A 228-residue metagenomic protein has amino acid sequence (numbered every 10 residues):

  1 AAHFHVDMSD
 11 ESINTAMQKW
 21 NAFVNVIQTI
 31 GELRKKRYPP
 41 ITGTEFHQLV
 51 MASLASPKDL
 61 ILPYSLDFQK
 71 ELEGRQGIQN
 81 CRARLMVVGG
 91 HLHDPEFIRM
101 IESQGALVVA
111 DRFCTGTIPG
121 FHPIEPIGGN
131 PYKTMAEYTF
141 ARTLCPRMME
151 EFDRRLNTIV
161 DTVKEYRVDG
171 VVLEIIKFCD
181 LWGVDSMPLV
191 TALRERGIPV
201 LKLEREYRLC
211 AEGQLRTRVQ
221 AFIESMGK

Functional and structural regions predicted by a protein language model:
A1-F121: A charged, amphipathic alpha-helical module
G89, R112-F113, E174-K177, E204-Y207: Active-site proximal loops enriched in glycine and acidic residues that flank catalytic Cys/His/Asp and coordinate
G89-I159: Redox- and metal-dependent alpha/beta enzyme cores, enriched for Fe-S-associated oxidoreductases and cofactor-handling
V163-L173: Proline-aspartate-enriched helix->loop->beta-strand connector
C179-D185: Glycine/threonine-rich flexible loop motifs
M187-K228: Peripheral docking tails and interdomain loops at the edges of cofactor- or intermediate-handling domains
